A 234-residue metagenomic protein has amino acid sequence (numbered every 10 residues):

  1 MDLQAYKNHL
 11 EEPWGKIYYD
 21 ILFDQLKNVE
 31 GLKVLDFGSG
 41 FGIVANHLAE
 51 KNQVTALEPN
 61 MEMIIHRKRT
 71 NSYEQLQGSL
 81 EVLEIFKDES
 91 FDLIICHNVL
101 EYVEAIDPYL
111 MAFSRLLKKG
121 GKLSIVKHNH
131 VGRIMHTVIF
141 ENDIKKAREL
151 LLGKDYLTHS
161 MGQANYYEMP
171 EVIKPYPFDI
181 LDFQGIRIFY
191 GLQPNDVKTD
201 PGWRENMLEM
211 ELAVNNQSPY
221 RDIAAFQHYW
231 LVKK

Functional and structural regions predicted by a protein language model:
M1-L32, I43-H47, M63-H66, P194: Conserved class I S-adenosyl-L-methionine
F41-V82: Class I SAM-dependent methyltransferase SAM/SAH-binding core
V82-D88: Short conserved loop adjoining the S-adenosyl-L-methionine
I95: A conserved beta-strand element that flanks and buttresses the S-adenosyl-L-methionine
D107-K122: A short glycine-rich, Lys/Arg-flanked "PGG" loop and its adjoining helix->strand segment in the class I
S124-L150: Conserved class I S-adenosyl-L-methionine
M161-P177, F183: Short alpha-helix
D182-K234: A C-terminal cap/extension of S-adenosyl-L-methionine-dependent methyltransferases that defines the acceptor-substrate
